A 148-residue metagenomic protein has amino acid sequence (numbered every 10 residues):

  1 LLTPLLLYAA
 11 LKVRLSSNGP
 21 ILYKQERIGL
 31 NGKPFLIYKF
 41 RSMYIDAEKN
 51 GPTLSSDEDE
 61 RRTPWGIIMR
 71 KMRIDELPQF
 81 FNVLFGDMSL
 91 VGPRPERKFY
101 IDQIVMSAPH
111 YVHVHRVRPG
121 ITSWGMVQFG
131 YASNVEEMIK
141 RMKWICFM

Functional and structural regions predicted by a protein language model:
L1-D46, N82: A hydrophobic, helix-centered structural microdomain
L2-P4, R73, G120: Residue-level detector of functionally special positions within alpha-helical transmembrane segments of multi-pass
Y23, K33-Y38, P52, T122-G125 (+1 more regions): Change "...and in nucleic-acid phosphodiester-cleaving endonucleases..." to "...and in nucleic-acid processing enzymes
Q25, Q79, M126-Q128: Glutamine-centric residue-chemistry signal
F35-I67: Acidic, Ser/Thr-rich low-complexity segments on the non-lumenal side of membrane proteins
K39-S42, I74, G92, F129: Flexible glycine-/small-residue-rich
S55-R118: A short, structured surface patch at a secondary-structure boundary
F85, F99, M106-M148: C-terminal terminal-structure detector
